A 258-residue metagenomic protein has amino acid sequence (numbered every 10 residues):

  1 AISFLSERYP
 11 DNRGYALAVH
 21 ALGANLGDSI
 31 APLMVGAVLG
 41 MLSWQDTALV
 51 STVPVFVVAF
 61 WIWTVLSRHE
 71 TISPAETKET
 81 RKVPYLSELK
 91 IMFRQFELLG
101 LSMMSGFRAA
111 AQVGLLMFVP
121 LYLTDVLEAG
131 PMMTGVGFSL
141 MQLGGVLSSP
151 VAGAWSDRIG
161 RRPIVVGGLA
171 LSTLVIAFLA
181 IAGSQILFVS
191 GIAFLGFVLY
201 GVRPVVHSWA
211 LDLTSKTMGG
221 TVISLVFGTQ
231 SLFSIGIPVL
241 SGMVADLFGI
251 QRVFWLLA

Functional and structural regions predicted by a protein language model:
A1-A24: Cytoplasmic helix-loop-helix junction between adjacent transmembrane helices in 12-TM secondary transporters
A1-Y9, G201-T214: Intracellular juxtamembrane helix-capping segments at the cytosolic ends of symmetry-related transmembrane helices
H20-S67: Helix-loop-helix hairpin linking two adjacent transmembrane segments in secondary transporters
M34-L42, L123-T124, W155-S156, G242-G249: Interfacial helix-cap and linker-helix signal at transmembrane-aqueous boundaries of multi-pass secondary transporters
T71-L101: Juxtamembrane intracellular "pre-TM" segments in multi-pass secondary transporters
F96-V146: Extracytoplasmic gate region of multi-pass secondary transporters
P163-F178: Structural signature of the two symmetry-related core transmembrane helices
L211-L213, T217-L247: A late C-terminal transmembrane helix in Major Facilitator Superfamily
